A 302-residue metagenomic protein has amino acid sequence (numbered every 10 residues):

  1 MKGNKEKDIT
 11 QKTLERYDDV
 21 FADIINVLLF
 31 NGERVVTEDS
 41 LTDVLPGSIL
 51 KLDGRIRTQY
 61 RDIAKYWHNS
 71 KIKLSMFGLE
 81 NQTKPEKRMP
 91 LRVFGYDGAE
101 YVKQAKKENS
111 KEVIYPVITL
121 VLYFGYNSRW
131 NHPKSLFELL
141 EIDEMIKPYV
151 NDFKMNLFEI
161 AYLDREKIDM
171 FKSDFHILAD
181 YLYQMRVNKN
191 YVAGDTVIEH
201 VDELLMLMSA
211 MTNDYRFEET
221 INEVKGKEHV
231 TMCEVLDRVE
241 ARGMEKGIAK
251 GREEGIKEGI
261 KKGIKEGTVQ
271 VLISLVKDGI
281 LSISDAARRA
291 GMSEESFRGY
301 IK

Functional and structural regions predicted by a protein language model:
M1-K302: Elongated, amphipathic alpha-helical interaction scaffolds
